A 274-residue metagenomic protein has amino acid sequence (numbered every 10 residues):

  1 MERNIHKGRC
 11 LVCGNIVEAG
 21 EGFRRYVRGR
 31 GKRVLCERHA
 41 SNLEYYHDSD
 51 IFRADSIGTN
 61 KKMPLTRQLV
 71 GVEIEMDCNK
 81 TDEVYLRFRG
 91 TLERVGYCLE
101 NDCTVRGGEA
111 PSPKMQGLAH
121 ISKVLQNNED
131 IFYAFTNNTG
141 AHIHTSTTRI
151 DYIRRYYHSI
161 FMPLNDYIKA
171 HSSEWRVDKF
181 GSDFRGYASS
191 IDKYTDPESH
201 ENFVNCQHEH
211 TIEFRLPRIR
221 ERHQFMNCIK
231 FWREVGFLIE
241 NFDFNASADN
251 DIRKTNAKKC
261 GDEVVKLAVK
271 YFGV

Functional and structural regions predicted by a protein language model:
N4-R9, G29-K32: Short metal-coordination and nucleic-acid-contact micro-motifs, chiefly zinc-binding Cys/His arrays
C10-C13, C36-H39: Short cysteine-rich clusters marking metal-coordination/redox-active sites
E21-R33: Short linker/helix segments within small regulatory modules
S41-F132, F203, R220, Q224 (+1 more regions): Terminal catalytic/cofactor-binding subdomain
G71, R154-R220: Aromatic/basic-lined ligand-recognition segments that form π-stacking hydrophobic pockets flanked by Lys/Arg to engage
E75, A134-I150, T211-R215: Histidine-centered divalent-metal-coordination microenvironment in nucleic-acid enzymes
L118-N128, R149-V177, R222-G236: Helical (often loop-to-helix) elements that flank the catalytic cores of nucleotide-handling enzymes
F135, K169-F180, L238-G273: Flexible helix-coil linker/hinge segments at domain or subdomain boundaries
